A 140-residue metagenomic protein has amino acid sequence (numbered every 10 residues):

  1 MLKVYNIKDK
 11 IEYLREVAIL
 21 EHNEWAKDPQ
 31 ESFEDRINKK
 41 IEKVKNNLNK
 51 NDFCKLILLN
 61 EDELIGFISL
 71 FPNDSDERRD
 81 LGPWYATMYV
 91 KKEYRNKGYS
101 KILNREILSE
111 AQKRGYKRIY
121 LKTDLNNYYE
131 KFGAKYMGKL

Functional and structural regions predicted by a protein language model:
M1-I19: Conserved N-terminal entry element of GNAT/NAT acetyltransferase domains
A18-E34: Helix-loop element at the rim of GNAT/NAT acetyltransferase active sites that forms part of the acceptor-substrate
P29-I57, I65: Active-site rim helix/loop that mediates acceptor-substrate recognition in acyltransferases
K55-I57, E63-P72, W84, Y89: Conserved beta-strand in the GNAT
D74-G82: A short, polar/charged loop-to-alpha-helix boundary motif
Y94-E106, Y116: Conserved acetyl-CoA pyrophosphate-binding loop and the N-cap/start of the following alpha-helix in GNAT-like
K113, K117, T123-L140: Conserved active-site alpha-helix within GNAT-family acetyltransferase domains
